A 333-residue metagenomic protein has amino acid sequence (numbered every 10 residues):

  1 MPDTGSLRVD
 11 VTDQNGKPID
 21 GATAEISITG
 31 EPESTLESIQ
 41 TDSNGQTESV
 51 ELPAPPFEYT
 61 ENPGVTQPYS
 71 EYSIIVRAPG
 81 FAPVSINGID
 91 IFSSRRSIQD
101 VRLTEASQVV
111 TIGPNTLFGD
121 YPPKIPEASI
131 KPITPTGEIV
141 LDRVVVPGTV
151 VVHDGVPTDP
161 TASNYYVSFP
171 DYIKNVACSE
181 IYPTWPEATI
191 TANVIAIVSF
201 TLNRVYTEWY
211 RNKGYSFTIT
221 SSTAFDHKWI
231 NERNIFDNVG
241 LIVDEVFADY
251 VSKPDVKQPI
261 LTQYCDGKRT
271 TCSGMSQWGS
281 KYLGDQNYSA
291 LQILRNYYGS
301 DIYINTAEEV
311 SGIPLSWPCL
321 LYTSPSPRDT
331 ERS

Functional and structural regions predicted by a protein language model:
M1-P2, F92-R96: Solvent-exposed, conformationally flexible loop/turn segments
G5-D13, V101, T323: A short, amphipathic beta-strand motif
Q14-L36, S43, S333: Short, ordered, surface-exposed loop/turn motifs in non-cytosolic proteins
G21, Q40, L52, I75-P83 (+1 more regions): Conserved, single-site charged/polar hotspot
I26-S27, A54-P56, I91: A short acidic/small-residue loop/turn micro-motif
P32-T60: Short, acidic Ser/Thr/Gly-rich low-complexity loop/linker segments typical of extracellular and cell-surface proteins
F57-N87: A short, solvent-exposed loop/turn motif at the edges and junctions of modular extracellular/periplasmic domains
S326-D329, S333: Positively charged, low-complexity/disordered segments
